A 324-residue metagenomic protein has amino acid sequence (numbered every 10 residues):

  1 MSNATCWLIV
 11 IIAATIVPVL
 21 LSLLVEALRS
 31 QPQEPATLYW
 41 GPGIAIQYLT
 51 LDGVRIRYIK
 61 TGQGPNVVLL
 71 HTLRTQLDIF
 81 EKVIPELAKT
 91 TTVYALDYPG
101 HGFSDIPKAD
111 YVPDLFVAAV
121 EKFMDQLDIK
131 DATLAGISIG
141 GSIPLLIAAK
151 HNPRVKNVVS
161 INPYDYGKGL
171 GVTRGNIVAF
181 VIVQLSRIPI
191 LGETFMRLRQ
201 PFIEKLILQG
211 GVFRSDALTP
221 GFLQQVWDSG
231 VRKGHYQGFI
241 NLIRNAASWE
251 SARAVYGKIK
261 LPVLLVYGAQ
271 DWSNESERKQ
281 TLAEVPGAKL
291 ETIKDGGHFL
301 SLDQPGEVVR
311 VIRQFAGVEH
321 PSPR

Functional and structural regions predicted by a protein language model:
M1-P65, T90-T91, I129-K130, G317-R324: Alpha/beta-hydrolase fold catalytic core
L28, L170-R174, E193-G257: Conserved alpha/beta-hydrolase catalytic His-Asp/Glu region
D52, I59-T61, A95-A135, R310: Active-site loop/oxyanion-hole signature of alpha/beta-hydrolase fold enzymes
V54, I59-F103: Conserved HGGG/HGGXW glycine-rich cap/lid loop of the alpha/beta-hydrolase fold
I79-E81, S104-D110, L170-G171, S276-E277: Conserved catalytic-core motifs of eukaryotic protein kinase domains, centered on the activation segment
K130-T173: Conserved hydrolase catalytic core segment
K258-G296: Conserved loop-alpha-helix segment in the C-terminal half of the alpha/beta-hydrolase fold that carries the catalytic
P286-R324: Catalytic active-site module of serine/aspartate enzymes centered on a nucleophile-bearing elbow/loop
